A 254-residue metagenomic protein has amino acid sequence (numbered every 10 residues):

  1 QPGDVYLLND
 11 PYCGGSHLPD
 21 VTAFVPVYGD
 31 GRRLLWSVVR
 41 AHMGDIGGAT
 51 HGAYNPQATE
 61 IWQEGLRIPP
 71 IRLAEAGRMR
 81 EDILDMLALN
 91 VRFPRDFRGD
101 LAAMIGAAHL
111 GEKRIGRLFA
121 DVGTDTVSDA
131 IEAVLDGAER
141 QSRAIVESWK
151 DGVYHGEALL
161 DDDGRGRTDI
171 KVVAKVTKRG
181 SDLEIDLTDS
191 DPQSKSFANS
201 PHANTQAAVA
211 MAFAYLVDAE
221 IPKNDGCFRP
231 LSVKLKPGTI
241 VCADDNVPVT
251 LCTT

Functional and structural regions predicted by a protein language model:
Q1-D10: Regulatory sensory and allosteric helical modules in signal-transduction proteins and certain transcription factors
C13-H17, M43-G48, E75, D162-T168 (+4 more regions): Flexible loop/turn segments at secondary-structure boundaries
G14, L87, S196-P201, A210-T254: Hydrophobic core positions in small helical hairpin nucleic-acid-binding modules
D20-D30, V38, V176: A short, hydrophobic, proline-anchored segment that marks a local hinge/packing element in signaling and regulatory
R33-R92, P192-K195, A203, A207-A210 (+1 more regions): Gly/Pro-rich active-site capping loops and adjacent beta-alpha segments that organize cofactor/substrate pockets
R67-S142: N-terminal leader/propeptide and maturation segments of large enzyme subunits in energy/redox metabolism and hydrolases
K113-P192: Accessory "access/gating" subregions that flank catalytic or transport cores
